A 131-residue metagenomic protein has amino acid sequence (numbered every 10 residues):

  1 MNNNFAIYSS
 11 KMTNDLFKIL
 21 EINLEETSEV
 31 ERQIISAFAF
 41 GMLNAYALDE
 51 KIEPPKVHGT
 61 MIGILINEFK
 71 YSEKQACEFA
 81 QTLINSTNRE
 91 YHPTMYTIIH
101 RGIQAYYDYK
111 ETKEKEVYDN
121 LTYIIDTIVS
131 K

Functional and structural regions predicted by a protein language model:
M1-F5, N23-S28, G63-I66: A ubiquitous short alpha-helical element
M1-K18, Y71: An acidic intrinsically disordered interaction segment
L16-I52: N-terminal interaction modules that seed assembly of large macromolecular complexes
E26, V30, I34-F38, V57 (+3 more regions): Residue-level detector of well-ordered alpha-helical segments, enriched for hydrophobic/aromatic packing positions
G41, A45-P54, N67-A76, E90: Amphipathic alpha-helical interaction segments
H58-N85: Charged low-complexity stretches with an acidic bias
C77-K131: Low-complexity intrinsically disordered segments
